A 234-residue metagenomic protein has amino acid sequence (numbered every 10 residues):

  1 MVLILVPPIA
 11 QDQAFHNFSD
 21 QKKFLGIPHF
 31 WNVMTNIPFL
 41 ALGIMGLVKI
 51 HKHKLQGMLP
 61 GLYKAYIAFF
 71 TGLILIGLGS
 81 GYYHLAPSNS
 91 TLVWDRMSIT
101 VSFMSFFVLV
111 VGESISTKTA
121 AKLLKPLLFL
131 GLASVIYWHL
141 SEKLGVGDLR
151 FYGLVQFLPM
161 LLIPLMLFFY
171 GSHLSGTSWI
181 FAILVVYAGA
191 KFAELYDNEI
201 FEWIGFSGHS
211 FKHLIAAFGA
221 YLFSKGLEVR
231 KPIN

Functional and structural regions predicted by a protein language model:
M1-L127, V135-L144, F169, L174-I233: Early transmembrane hairpin module of multi-pass membrane proteins
W138-M166: Extracellular-loop-to-transmembrane junctions of the mid-late helices
